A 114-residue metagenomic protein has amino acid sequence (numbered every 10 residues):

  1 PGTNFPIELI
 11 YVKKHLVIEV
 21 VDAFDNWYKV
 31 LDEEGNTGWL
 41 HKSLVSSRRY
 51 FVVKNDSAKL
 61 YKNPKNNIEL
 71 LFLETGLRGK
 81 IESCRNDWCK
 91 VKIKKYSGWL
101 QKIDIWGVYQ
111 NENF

Functional and structural regions predicted by a protein language model:
P1-D25, L31-I68, F72, R78-K80 (+1 more regions): Boundary regions of SH3-family modules and the immediately adjacent low-complexity/disordered segments in eukaryotic
N86-W88: Helix-loop-beta junctions that constitute the ligand-sensing/allosteric loops of cytosolic regulatory sensor domains
